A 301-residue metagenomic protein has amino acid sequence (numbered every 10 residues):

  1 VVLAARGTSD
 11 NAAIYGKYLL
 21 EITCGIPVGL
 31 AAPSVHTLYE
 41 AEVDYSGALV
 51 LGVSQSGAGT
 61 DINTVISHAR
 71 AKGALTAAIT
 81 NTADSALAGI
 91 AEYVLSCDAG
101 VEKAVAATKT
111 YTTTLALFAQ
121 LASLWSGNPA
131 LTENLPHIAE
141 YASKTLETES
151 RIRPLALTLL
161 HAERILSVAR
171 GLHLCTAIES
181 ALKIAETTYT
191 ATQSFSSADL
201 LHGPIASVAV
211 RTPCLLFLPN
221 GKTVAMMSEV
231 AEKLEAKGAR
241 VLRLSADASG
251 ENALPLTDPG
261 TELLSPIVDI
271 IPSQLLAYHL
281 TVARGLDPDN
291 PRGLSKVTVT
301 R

Functional and structural regions predicted by a protein language model:
V1-E140, K144, R170, F217-P259 (+1 more regions): Glycine-rich phosphate-binding loops that contact phosphosugars or nucleotide phosphates
V1-L3, V53, I165-S167, D199 (+1 more regions): Short glycine- and Lys/Arg-enriched binding-loop motifs that mark or flank ligand-binding interfaces
A13-G16, A177-E179, K183-E186, I270-L275: Conserved phosphate/anionic-ligand binding catalytic regions in large, soluble enzymes, centered on
Y93-P213, T223, R284-R301: Active-site phosphate/pyrophosphate-binding segments
T212-N220, D269-I270: Hydrophobic membrane-spanning alpha-helices of multi-pass integral membrane proteins
P259-R301: Peripheral docking tails and interdomain loops at the edges of cofactor- or intermediate-handling domains
